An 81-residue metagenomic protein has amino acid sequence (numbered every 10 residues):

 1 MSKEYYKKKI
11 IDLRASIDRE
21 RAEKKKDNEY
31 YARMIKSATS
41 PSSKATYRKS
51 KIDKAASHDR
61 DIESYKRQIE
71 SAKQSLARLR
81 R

Functional and structural regions predicted by a protein language model:
M1-K25, K54-D59, Q74: Short, charge/polar-rich alpha-helical segments
K7-I11, A32, A45-S71: Short, charged, amphipathic alpha-helical segments
S16-K49: Extended alpha-helical coiled-coil "stalk/arm" regions that act as elongated linkers or oligomerization scaffolds
K24-D27, Y65-S75: Non-transmembrane alpha-helical oligomerization segments
